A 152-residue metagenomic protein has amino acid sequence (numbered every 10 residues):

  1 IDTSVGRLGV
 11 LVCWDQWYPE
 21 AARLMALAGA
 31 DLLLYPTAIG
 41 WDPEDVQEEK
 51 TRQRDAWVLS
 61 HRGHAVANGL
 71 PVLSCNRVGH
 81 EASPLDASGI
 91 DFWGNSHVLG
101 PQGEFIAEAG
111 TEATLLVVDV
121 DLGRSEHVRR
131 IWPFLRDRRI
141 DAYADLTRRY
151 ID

Functional and structural regions predicted by a protein language model:
I1-S4, P101, V120: Active-site beta-strand termini and strand-to-loop segments that position acidic
D2-V5, V12-W14, R23-L27, T37 (+1 more regions): Cysteine/selenocysteine-centered motifs that mediate thiol-based redox chemistry or coordinate metal-sulfur cofactors
R7, Q16-L116: CN hydrolase (nitrilase-like) catalytic-core segments centered on the catalytic cysteine and neighboring Lys/Glu
D15-Q16, L122: Alpha-helix N-cap/helix-start capping motif
D55, L59, G123-E126, D141: Generic alpha-helical secondary structure signal
G79, V120-D121, Y143-L146: Residue-level signal for alpha-helical context at structural boundaries
A113-I131: A short, polar/charged loop-to-alpha-helix boundary motif
